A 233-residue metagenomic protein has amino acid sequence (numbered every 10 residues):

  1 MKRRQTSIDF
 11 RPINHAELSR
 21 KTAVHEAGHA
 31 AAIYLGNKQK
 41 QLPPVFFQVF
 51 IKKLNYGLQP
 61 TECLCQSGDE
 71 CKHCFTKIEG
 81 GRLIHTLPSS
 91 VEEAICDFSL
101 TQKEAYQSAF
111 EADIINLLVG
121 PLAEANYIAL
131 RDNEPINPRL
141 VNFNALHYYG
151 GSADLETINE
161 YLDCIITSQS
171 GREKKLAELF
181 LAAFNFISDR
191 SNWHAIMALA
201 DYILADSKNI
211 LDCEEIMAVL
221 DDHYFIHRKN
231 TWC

Functional and structural regions predicted by a protein language model:
K2-C233: Soluble catalytic regions of large protease machineries
